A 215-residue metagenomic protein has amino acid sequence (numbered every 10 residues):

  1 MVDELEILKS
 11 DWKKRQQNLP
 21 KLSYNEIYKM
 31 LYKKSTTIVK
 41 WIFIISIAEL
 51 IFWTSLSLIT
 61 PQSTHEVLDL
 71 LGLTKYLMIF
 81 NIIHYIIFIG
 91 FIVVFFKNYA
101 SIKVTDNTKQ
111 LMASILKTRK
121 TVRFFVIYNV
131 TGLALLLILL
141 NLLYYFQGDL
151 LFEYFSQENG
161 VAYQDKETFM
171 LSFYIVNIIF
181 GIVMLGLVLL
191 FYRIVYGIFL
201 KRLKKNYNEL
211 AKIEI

Functional and structural regions predicted by a protein language model:
M1-R15, I79-V94: Short, non-transmembrane cytosolic segments of multipass membrane proteins
M1-S35: Disordered, charged N-terminal biogenesis/targeting segments of membrane/secreted proteins
I44-E49, I83, R123-Y145: Hydrophobic alpha-helical membrane-insertion segments
I45-L77, Q157-Q164: Long, highly hydrophobic alpha-helical transmembrane signal-anchor segments
N81-F88, D165-L189: Hydrophobic alpha-helical transmembrane segments
Y99-A100, F191-E214: Cytosolic juxtamembrane helix at the C-terminal end of the final transmembrane segment
T105-V122, Y163-Q164: Short membrane-interface loop/juxtamembrane segments of multi-pass integral membrane proteins
L137-V161: Juxtamembrane non-transmembrane "cap" segments at the membrane-aqueous interface of multi-pass membrane proteins
